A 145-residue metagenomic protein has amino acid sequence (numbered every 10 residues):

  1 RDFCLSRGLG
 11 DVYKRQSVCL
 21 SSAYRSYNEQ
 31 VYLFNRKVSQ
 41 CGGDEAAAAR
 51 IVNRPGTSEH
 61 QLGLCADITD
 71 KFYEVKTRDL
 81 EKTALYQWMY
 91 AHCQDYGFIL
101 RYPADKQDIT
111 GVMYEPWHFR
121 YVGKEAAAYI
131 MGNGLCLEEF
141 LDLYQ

Functional and structural regions predicted by a protein language model:
R1, Q16-A23, F72-L80: Second-shell loop/turn segments in exported
R1, Q30-Y32, R36-K37, G42-G43 (+1 more regions): A detector of mature, structured extracytoplasmic domains
D2-Y13: Single conserved hydrophobic/aromatic residue that forms the stacking wall/gate of nucleotide- or nucleobase-binding
R15-Q16, F98: Short glycine/serine/threonine/alanine-rich loop segments
S17-R36: Acidic helix-start/capping segments at beta-turn-to-alpha-helix junctions
Q40, D44, A49-Q145: Catalytic cores and adjacent binding grooves of peptidoglycan-active enzymes
